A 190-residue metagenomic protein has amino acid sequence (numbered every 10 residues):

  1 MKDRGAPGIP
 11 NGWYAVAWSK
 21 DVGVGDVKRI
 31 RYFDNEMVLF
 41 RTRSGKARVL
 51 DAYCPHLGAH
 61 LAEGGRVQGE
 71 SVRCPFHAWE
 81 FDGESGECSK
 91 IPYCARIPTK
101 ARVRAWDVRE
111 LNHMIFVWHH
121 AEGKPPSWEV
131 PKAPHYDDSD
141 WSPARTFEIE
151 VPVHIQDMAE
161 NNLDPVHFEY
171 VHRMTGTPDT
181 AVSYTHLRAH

Functional and structural regions predicted by a protein language model:
K2, G8, A15-D138: Rieske [2Fe-2S] iron-sulfur-binding domain
E129-P131, Y136-D179: Hydrophobic ligand-binding cavity/cleft-lining segments
A181-S183: Acidic, proline/serine/threonine- and glycine-rich low-complexity intrinsically disordered segments
T185-H190: Conserved small/polar residues in nucleotide/adenosyl-binding loops
